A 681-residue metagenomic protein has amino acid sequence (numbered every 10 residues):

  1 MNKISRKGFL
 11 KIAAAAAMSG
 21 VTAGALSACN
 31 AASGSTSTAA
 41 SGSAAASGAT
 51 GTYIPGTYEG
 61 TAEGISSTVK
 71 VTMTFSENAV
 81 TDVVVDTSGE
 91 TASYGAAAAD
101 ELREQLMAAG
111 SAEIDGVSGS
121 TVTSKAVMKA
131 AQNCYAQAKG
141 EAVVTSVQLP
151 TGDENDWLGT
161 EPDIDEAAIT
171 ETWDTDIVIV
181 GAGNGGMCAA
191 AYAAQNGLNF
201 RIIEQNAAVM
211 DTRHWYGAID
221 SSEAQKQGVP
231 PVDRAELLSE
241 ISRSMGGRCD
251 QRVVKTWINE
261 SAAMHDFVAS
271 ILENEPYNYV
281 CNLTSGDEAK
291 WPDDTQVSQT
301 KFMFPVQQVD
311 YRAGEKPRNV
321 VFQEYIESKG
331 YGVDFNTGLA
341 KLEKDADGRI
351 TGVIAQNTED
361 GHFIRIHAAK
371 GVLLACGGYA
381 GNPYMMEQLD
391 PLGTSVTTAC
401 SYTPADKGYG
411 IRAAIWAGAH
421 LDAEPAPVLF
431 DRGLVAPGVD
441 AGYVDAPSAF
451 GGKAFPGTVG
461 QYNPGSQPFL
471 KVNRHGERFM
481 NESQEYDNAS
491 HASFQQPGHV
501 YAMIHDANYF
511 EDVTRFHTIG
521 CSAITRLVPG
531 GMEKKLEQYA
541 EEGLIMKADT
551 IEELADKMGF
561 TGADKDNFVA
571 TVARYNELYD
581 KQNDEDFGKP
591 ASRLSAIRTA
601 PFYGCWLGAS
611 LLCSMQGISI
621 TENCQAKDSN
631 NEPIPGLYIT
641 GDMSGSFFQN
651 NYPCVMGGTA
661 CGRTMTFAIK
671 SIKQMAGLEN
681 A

Functional and structural regions predicted by a protein language model:
M1-G20, G24-A28: N-terminal secretory signal peptides and thylakoid transit peptides that target proteins across membranes
A49-L149: Active-site- and interface-proximal helix/loop "cap" or "latch" segments in soluble metabolic and energy-transducing
Q148, N259-H362, P383-Y384, Y443-A446 (+1 more regions): Conserved redox-cofactor binding core of oxidoreductases
I177-R201: N-terminal Rossmann-like FAD-binding beta1-loop-alpha1 element of flavoenzymes
N206-V229: Conserved N-terminal glycine-rich FAD pyrophosphate-binding loop of Rossmann-like flavoproteins
K341, N567-N651: A glycine-rich dinucleotide-binding beta-alpha-beta segment and adjacent secondary-structure elements that constitute
E359-G361, H367-V439, V655-G657, C661-K670: Glycine-rich loop(s) and the adjacent beta-strand/alpha-helix scaffold that form part
I411-A413, H420-F560: An anion/pyrophosphate-binding glycine-rich loop and adjacent beta-alpha core in soluble alpha-beta enzymes
